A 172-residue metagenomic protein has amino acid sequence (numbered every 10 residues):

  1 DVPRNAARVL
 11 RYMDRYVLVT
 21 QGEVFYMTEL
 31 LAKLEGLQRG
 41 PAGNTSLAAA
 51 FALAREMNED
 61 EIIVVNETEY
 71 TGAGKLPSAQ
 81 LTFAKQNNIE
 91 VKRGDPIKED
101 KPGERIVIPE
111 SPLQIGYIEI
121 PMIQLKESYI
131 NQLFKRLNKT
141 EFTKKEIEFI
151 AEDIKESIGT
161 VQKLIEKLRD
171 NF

Functional and structural regions predicted by a protein language model:
D1-Q38, Q80-D170: Active-site/ligand-binding loops adjacent to catalytic centers
V19, G40-A42, N66-T68: Generic beta-strand/beta-sheet core signal
Q21-Y26, L31, T45-E56: A short, acidic, amphipathic alpha-helical segment used as a generic capping/interface helix at domain edges
E35-A42, E59-E61: Flexible, glycine/charged-enriched surface loops at secondary-structure junctions
A48-K101: Catalytic phosphate/nucleotide-handling subdomain of diverse soluble enzymes
